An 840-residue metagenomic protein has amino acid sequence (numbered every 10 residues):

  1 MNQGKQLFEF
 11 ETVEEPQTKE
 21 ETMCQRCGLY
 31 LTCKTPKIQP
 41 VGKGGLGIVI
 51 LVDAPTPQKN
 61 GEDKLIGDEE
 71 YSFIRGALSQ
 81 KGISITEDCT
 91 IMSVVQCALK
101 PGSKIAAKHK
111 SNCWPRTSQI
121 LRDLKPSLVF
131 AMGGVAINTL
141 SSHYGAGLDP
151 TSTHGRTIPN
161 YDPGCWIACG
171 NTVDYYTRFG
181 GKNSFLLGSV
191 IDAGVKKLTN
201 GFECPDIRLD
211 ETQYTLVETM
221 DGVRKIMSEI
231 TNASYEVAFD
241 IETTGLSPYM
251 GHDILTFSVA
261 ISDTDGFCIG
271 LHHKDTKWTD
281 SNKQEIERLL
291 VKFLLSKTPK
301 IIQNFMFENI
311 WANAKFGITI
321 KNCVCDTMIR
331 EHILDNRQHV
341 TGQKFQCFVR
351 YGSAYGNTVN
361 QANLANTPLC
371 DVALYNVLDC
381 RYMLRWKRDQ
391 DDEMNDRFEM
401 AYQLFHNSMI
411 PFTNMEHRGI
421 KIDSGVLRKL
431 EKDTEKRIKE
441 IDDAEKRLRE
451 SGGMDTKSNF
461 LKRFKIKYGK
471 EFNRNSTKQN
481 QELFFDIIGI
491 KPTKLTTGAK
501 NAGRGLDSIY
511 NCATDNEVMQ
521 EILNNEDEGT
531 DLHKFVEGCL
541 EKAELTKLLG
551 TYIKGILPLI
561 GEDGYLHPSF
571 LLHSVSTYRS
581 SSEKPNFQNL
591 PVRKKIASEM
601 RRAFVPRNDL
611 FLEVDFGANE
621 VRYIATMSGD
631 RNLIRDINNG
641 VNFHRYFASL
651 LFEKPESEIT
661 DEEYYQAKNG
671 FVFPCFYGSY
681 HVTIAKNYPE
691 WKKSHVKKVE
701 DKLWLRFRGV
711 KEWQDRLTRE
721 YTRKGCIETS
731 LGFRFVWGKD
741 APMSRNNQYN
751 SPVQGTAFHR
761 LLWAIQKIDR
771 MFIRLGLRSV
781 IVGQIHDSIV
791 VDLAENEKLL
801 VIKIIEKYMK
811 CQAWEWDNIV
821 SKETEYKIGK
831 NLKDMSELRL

Functional and structural regions predicted by a protein language model:
N2-E15, C204-V217, R224, L832-L840: Acidic, low-complexity intrinsically disordered tails
N2-P205: A polyanion-binding, active-site-adjacent surface
V49-V52, Q58-E70, I74-R75, S79-G82 (+4 more regions): Conserved RNase H-like, two-metal-ion catalytic cores of nucleic-acid enzymes
V135-I137, F307-E308, Q479: Alpha-helix capping/helix-boundary segments
P163-Y175, F345-D371, C380, L384 (+1 more regions): A short, charged helix-loop
N200-D275, Q338, V349-R350, T358-I596 (+6 more regions): Conserved "right-hand" nucleotidyltransferase catalytic core of DNA-directed polymerases
T413-H417, H567-P568, L572-V575, S649-Q784 (+2 more regions): Conserved catalytic core of nucleic-acid polymerases
V801-M809: Short amphipathic alpha-helices in soluble, non-transmembrane regions that often serve as interface/regulatory elements
